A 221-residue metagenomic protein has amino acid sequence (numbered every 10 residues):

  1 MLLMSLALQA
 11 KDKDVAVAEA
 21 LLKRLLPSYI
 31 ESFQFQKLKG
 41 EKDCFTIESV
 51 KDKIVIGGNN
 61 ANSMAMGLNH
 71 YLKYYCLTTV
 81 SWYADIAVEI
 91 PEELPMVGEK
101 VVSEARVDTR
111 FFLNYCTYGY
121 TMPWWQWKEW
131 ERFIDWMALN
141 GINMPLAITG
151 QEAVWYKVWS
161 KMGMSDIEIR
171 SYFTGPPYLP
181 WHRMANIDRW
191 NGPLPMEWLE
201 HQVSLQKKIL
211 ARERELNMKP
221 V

Functional and structural regions predicted by a protein language model:
M1-D12: Bacterial Sec-dependent N-terminal signal peptides
D14-L22: Short Lys/Arg-enriched alpha/beta "domain-start" segment
A20-L21, P27, G40, V50-V221: Feature activates predominantly on carbohydrate-active enzymes
L38-C44: Short amphipathic beta-strand starts and helix->beta connectors
